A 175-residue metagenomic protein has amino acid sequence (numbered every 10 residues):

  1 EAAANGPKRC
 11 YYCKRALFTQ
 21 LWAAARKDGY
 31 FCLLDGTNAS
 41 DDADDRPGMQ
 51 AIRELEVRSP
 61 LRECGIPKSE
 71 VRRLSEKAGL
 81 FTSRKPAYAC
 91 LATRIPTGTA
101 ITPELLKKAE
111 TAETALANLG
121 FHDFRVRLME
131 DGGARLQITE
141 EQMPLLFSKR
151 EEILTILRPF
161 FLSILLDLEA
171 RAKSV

Functional and structural regions predicted by a protein language model:
A2-N5, T97, I138: Short amphipathic alpha-helical segments at helix-loop
A2-R84: Active-site adenylate/phosphate-handling loop in enzymes that bind or generate adenylated species
G29, E104-V175: Peripheral terminal appendages
D35, A89-R94, L136-Q137: Short beta-strands and strand-loop turn motifs
D41-D42, L91-A92, G132-G133, K173: Short secondary-structure capping/turn micro-motifs that flank functional sites
E54, Y88, S163: A residue-level signal for beta-strand positions that form part of recognition/binding surfaces within mature
R62-K68, R72-L116, G120-R125: Mid-to-C-terminal catalytic subdomains of enzymes that bind/position adenosyl phosphate moieties or nucleic-acid
